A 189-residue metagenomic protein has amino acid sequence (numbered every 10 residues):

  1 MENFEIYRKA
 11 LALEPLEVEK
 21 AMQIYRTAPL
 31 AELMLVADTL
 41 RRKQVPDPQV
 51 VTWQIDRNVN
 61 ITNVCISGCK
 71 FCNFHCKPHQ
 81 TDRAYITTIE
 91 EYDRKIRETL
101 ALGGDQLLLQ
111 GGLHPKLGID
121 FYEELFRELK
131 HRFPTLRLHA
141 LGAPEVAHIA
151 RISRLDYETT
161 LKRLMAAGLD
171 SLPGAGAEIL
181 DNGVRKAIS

Functional and structural regions predicted by a protein language model:
M1-A31, R94, L100-A101: Auxiliary Fe-S-binding modules of radical SAM enzymes
L11, E19-K20, P48, Q54 (+1 more regions): Residue-level signal for pocket-adjacent positions within structured domains
A12, R26, K43-P46, A101 (+2 more regions): Secondary-structure boundary motif
E14, R57-V59, C72, E178 (+2 more regions): Flexible, active-site-adjacent loop/turn segments at secondary-structure boundaries
A21-I24, I55-N58, G111-P115: Conserved short loop/turn motifs at secondary-structure junctions
M34-P78, A84-L108: N-terminal pre-triad scaffold of radical SAM enzymes
C76-S189: Conserved Radical SAM active-site core
